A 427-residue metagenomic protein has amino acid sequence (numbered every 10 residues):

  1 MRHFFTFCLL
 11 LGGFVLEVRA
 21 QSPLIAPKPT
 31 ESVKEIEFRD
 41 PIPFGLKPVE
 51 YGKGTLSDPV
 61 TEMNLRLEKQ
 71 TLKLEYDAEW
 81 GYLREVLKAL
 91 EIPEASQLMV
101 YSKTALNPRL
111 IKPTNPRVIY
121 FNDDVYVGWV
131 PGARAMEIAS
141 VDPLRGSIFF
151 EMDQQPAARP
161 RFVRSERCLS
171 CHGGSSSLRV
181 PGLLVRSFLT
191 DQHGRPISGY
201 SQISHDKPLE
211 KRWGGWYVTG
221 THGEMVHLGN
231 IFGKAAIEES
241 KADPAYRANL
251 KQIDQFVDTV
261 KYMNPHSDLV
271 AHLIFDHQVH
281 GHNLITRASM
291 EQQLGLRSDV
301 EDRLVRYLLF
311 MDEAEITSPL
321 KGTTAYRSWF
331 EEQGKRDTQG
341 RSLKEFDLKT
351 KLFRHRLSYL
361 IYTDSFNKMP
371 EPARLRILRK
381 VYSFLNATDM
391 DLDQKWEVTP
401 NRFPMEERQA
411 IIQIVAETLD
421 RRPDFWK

Functional and structural regions predicted by a protein language model:
M1-F4: Positively charged n-region of N-terminal signal peptides that target proteins for export
T6-F14: Bacterial N-terminal signal peptides
V18-A20: Boundary at the C-terminal end of the N-terminal hydrophobic targeting segment
P23-P108, T114-Y126, A135-E137, P208-G215 (+5 more regions): Conserved small-residue
K112-P113, F150: Short, conserved acidic/polar surface loops in the N-terminal third of protein domains
G128-I316, L352-K427: Sequence context surrounding c-type heme c attachment/ligation sites in exported
L304-A325, W329, D347: Charged, compositionally biased interaction regions
G322-D347, S365: Acidic, glycine-enriched catalytic cores built around paired aspartates
